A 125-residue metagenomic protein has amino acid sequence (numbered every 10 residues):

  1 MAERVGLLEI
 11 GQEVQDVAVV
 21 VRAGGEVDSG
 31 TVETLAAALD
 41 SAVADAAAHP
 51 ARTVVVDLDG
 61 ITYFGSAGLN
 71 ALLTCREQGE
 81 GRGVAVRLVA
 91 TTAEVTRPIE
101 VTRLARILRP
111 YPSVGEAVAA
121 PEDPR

Functional and structural regions predicted by a protein language model:
A2, A48, D123-P124: Intrinsically disordered or compositionally simple regulatory linkers and C-terminal tails in signal-transduction
A2-L39, G60: STAS-typified acidic loop motif
E9, Q15, R52-T53, E122-R125: Intrinsically disordered, low-complexity proline-rich regions
G11, V89, Y111: General small-molecule cofactor/ligand-binding pocket signal
Q15, A93, G115: Residues that form or immediately flank small-molecule/cofactor binding pockets and catalytic motifs
S29-L108: Amphipathic alpha-helical interaction surfaces in cytosolic regulatory modules
R109-R125: A charged, well-structured terminal subsegment
